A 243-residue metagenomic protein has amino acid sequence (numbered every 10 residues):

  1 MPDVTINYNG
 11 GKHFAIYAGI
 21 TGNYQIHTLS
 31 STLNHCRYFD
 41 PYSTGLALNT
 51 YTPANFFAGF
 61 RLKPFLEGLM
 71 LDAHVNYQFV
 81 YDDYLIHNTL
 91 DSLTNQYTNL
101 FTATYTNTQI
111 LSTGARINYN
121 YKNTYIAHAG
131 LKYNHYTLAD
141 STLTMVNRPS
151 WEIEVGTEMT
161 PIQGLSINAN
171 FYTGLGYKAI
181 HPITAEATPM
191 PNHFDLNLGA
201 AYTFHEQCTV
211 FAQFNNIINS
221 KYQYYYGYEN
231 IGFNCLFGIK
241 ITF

Functional and structural regions predicted by a protein language model:
M1-F243: Exposed, low-structure sequence patches enriched in small/polar residues
